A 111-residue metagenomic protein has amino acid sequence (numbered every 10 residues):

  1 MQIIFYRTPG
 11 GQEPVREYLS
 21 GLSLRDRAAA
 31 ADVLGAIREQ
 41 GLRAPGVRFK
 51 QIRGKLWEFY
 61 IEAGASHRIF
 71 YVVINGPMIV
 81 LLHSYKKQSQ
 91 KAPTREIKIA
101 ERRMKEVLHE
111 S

Functional and structural regions predicted by a protein language model:
M1-S66, N75-I79, K86-S111: Basic, Lys/Arg-enriched alpha-helical interface segments
F70: Short, surface-exposed charged micro-motifs
